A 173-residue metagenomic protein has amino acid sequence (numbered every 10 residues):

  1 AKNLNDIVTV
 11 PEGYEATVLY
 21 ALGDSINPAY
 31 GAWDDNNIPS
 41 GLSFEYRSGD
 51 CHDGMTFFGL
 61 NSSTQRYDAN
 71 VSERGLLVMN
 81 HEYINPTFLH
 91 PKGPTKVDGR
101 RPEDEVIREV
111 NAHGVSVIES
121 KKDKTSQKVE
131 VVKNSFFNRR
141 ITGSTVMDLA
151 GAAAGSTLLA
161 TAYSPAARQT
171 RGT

Functional and structural regions predicted by a protein language model:
A1-T173: Conserved small-residue
